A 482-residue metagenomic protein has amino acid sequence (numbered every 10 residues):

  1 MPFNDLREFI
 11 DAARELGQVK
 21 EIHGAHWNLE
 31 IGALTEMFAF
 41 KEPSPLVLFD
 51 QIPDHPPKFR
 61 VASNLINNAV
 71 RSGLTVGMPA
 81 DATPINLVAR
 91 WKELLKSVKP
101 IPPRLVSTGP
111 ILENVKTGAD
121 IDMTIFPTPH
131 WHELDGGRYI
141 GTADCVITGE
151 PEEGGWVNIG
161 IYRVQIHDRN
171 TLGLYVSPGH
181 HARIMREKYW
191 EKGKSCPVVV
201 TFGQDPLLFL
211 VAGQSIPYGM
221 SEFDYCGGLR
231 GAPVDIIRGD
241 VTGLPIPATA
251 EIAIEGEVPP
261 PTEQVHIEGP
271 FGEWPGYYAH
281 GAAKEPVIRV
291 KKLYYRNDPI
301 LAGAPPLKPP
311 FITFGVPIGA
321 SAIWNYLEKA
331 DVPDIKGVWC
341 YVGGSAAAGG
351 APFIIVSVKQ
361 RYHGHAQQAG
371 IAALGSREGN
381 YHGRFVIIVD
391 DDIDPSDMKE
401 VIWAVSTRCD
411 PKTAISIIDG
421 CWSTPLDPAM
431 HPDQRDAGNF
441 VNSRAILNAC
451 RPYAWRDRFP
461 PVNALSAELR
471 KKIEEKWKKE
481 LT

Functional and structural regions predicted by a protein language model:
M1-V287, K291-T482: Extended, highly charged
